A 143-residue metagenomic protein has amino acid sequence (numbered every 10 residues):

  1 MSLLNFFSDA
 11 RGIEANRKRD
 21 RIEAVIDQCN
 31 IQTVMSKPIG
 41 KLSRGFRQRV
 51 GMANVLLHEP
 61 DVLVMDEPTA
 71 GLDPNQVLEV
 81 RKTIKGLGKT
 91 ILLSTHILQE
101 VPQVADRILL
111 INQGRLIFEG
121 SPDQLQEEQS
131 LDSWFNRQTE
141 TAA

Functional and structural regions predicted by a protein language model:
N5, D9, E14-V34: Conserved ABC ATPase "signature" region
P38-G45: Conserved ABC ATPase signature
M52: Hydrophobic anchor residue at the start of the ABC signature
L63-D66: Catalytic Walker B motif of ABC-type/P-loop ATPase nucleotide-binding domains
V101-Q103: A short, surface-exposed alpha-helical micro-motif characterized by mixed small hydrophobic and charged/polar residues
E119-G120: ABC ATPase "signature
